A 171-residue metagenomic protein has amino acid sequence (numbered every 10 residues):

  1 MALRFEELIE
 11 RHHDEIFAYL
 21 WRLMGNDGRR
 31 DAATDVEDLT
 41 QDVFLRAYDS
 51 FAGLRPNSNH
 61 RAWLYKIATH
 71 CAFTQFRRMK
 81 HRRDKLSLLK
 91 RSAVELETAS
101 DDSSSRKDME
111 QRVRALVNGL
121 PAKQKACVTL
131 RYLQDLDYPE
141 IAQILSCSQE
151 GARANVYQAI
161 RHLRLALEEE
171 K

Functional and structural regions predicted by a protein language model:
M1-G25, T34-E37, Y48: A short, charge-rich alpha-helical start-of-domain segment used by transcription regulators
H13, F17, F44, P121 (+2 more regions): C-terminal flanking helix
N26, D42-N59, R78-K80: Sigma70-family region 2
D38-L45, S58-H70: Structural recognition of an alpha-helix C-terminal capping motif at a helix-to-coil junction
R55, K66-S87, R106: Arg/Lys-rich amphipathic alpha helix in sigma70-family domain 2
T69, L145-E169: DNA-recognition helix of helix-turn-helix
R82-R106, D137-E140: Internal acidic/polar
C127-R131: A short pre-motif secondary-structure segment
